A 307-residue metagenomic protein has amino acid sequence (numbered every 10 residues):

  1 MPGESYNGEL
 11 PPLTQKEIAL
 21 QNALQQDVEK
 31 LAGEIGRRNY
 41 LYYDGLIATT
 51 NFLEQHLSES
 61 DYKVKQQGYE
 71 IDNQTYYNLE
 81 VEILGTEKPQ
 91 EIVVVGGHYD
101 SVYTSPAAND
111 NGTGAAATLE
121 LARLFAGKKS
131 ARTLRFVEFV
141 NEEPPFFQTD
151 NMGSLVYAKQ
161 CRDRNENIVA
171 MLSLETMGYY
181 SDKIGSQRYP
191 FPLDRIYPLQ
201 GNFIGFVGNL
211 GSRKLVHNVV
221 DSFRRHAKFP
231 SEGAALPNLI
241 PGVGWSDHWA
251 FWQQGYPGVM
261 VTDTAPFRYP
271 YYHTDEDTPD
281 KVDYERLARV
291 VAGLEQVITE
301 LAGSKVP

Functional and structural regions predicted by a protein language model:
M1-I47, S60, D100, P270-D277: N-terminal capping segment at the start of a domain
A23-Q26, K30, D44, A48-V64 (+9 more regions): Extracytoplasmic/secreted proteins, especially bacterial periplasmic and envelope-associated proteins
E29-T86, E232-A234: A non-catalytic alpha/beta surface segment that caps or lines the substrate-entry region of metallo-dependent hydrolase
A32-Y40, E54, S58-K63, A122-S130 (+5 more regions): Sec-exported extracytoplasmic/periplasmic mature domains
Q74-N78, K88-Q90, K129-A131, Y256: Extracytoplasmic
E80, I92-G96, R135-E138, V169-L174 (+1 more regions): Structural recognition of the beta-strand scaffold that forms the well-ordered cores of secreted hydrolase catalytic
V102-K214, I240-V243: Acidic/histidine-rich catalytic neighborhood of metal-dependent amide-processing enzymes
A170, S181-P307: Active-site-adjacent substrate-binding region of metalloamidase/peptidase-like peptide-processing proteins
